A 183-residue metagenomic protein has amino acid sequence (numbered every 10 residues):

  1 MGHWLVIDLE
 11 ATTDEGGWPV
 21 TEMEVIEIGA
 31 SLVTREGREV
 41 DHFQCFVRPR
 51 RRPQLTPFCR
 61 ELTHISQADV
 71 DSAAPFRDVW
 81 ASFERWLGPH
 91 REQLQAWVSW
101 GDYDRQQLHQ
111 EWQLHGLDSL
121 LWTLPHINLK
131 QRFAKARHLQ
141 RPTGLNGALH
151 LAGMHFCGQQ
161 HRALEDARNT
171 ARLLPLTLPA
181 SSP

Functional and structural regions predicted by a protein language model:
M1-L9: N-terminal accessory regions of nucleic-acid-interacting proteins
G2-H3, T21-I28, L32-T63, R85-P183: Metal-dependent phosphoesterase core characteristic of DEDDh/y 3'-5' exonuclease domains
L9-W18: Short acidic, Gly/Ser-rich segments with clustered Asp/Glu that frequently serve as metal-coordination loops in enzyme
L62-F83: Metal-dependent phosphoesterase signature
